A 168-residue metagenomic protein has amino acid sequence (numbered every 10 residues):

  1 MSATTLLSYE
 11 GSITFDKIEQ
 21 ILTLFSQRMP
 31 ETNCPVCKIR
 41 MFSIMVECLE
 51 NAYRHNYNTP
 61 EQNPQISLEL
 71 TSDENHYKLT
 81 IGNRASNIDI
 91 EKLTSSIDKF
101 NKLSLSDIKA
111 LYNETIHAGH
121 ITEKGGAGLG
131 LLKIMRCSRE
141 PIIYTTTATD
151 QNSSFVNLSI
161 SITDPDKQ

Functional and structural regions predicted by a protein language model:
M1-L6, K17, R54-Q168: Conserved beta-strand-loop-beta-strand hairpin that lines the nucleotide-binding pocket of ATP/GTP-utilizing enzymes
G11, F15, C48: Conserved phosphate/oxyanion-binding catalytic-loop motifs
F15-L22: A short, charge-rich alpha-helical start-of-domain segment used by transcription regulators
T23-V46, I116-K124: Conserved short strand/loop->alpha-helix "switch" segment adjacent to the catalytic nucleotide/phosphoryl-transfer site
V46-E47, L132: Short alpha-helical basic/polar micro-motif
